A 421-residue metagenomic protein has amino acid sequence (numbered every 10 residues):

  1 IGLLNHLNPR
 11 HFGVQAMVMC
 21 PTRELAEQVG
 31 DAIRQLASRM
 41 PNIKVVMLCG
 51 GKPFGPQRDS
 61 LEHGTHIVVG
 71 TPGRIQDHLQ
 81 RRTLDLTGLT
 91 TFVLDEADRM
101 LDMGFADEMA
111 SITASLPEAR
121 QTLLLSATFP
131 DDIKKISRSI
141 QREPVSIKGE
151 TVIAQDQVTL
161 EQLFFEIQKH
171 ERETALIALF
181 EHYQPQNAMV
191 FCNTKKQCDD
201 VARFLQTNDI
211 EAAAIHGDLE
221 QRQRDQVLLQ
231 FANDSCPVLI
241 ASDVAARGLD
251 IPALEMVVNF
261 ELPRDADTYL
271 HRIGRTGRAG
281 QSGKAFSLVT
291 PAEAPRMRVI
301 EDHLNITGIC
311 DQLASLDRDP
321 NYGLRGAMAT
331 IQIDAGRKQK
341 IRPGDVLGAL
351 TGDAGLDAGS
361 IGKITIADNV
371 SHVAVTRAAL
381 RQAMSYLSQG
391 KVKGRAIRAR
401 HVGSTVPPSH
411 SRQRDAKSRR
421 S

Functional and structural regions predicted by a protein language model:
I1-T405: Conserved helicase RecA-like core
V406-S421: Intrinsically disordered, Lys/Arg-rich low-complexity segments
